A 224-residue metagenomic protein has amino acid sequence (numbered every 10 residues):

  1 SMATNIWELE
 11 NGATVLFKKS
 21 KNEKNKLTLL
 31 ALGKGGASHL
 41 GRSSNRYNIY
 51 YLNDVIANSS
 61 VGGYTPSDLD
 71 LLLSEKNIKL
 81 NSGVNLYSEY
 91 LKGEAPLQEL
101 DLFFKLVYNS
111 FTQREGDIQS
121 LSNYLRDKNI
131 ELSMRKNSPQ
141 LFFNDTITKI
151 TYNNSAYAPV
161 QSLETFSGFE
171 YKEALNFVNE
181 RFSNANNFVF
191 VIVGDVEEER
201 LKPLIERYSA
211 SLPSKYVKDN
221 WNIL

Functional and structural regions predicted by a protein language model:
M2-K24: N- or domain-start disorder-to-order transition segments that initiate the globular core
N5-L9, F169, D195, E199: Extended non-catalytic domains of envelope/secretory-pathway proteins
N5-W7, N179-R181, L224: Replace "in large, NTP-powered and nucleic-acid-processing enzymes" with "in large, NTP-powered factors and other
L16, E23-A57, V61-Q113, Y124-S133 (+2 more regions): M16 family metallopeptidases and their MPP-like homologs
Y108-I118, Y208-Y216: A common structural junction motif
N154, N184, V189-L224: An aromatic/glycine/proline-enriched structural segment found at the starts of mature extracellular/organellar domains
